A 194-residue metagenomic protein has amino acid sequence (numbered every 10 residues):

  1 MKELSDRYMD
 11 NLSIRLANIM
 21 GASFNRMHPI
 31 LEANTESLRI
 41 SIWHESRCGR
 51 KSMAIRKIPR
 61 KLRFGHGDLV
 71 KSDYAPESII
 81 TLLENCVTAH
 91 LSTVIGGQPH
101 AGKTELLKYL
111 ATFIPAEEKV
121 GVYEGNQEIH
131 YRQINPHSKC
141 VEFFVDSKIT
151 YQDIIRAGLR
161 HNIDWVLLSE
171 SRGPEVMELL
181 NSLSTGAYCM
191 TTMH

Functional and structural regions predicted by a protein language model:
M1-A89: P-loop NTP-binding catalytic core
L91-T93, E105, Y109-H194: Switch/coupling sub-region of P-loop NTPases
I95-G97: Hydrophobic anchor at the beta1->P-loop junction of P-loop NTPases
G102: Conserved glycine(s) of the Walker
